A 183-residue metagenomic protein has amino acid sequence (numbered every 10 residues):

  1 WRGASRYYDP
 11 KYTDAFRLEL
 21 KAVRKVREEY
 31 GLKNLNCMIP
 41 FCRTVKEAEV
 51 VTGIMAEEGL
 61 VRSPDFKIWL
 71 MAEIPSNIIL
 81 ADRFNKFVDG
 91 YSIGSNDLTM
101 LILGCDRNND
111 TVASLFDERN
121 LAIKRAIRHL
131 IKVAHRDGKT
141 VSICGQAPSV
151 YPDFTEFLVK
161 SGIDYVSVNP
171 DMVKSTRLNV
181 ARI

Functional and structural regions predicted by a protein language model:
W1-I183: Conserved alpha/beta-domain cores
